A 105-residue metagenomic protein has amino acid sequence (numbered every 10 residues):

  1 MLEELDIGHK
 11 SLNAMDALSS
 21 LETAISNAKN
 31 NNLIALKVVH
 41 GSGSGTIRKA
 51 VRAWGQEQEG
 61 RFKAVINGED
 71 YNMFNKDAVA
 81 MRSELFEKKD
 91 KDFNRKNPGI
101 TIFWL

Functional and structural regions predicted by a protein language model:
M1-L105: Long, charged, low-complexity intrinsically disordered regions
